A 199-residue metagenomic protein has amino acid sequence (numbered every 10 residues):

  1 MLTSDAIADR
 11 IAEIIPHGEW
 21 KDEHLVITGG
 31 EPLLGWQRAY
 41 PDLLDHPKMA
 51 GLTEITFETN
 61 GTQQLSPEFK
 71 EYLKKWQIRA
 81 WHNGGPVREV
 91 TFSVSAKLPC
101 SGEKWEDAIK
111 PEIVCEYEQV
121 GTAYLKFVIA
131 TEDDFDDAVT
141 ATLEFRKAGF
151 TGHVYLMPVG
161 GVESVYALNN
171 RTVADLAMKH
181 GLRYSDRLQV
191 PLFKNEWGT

Functional and structural regions predicted by a protein language model:
M1-R88: Conserved Radical SAM active-site core
L2-I7, I109, D133, V165-N169: Soluble or luminal CAZymes and related metallo-dependent hydrolases
L25, I55-F57, V90-V94, A123-F127 (+2 more regions): Hydrophobic faces of well-ordered beta-strands that scaffold small-molecule active sites in alpha/beta enzyme cores
L33-L34, T62-Q64, V90-W105, V120-E132 (+2 more regions): Conserved radical SAM core fold
P41, D107-E112, T140, N169-N170: Charged helix-capping and loop-helix junction motifs
P47-K48, E118, A177: A generic structural signal for well-ordered alpha-helical segments
F69-W81, V87-K97, S101-G121: Anionic-ligand binding region
T122, T131-T199: Auxiliary Fe-S-binding modules of radical SAM enzymes
